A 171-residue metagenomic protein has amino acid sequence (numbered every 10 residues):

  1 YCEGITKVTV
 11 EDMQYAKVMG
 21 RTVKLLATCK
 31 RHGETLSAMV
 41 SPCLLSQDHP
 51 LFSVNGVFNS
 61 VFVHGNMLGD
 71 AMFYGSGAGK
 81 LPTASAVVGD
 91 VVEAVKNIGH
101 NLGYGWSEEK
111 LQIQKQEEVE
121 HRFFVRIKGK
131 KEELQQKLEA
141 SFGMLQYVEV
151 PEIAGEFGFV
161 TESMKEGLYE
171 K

Functional and structural regions predicted by a protein language model:
Y1-S53, F58-S60: Substrate-binding/catalytic subdomain of NAD(P)-dependent oxidoreductase enzymes
G4-E11, F58, A78, P82-G89 (+2 more regions): Conserved active-site and cofactor/substrate-binding residues in soluble primary-metabolism enzymes
T22-A38, A78-S85, K115-R122, E152: Charged, low-complexity, helix/coiled-coil-prone segments
T35-S37, F58-S60, L68, E120-F124 (+1 more regions): Active-site lining segments that contact anionic ligands and/or coordinate catalytic metals
C43-S46, M67-G69, G77-K80, K130-E132 (+1 more regions): Short, glycine-/Ser/Thr-/acidic-enriched flexible segments
P50-G105, L111-E120: ATP-dependent carboxylate/acyl-activation modules
V91-K171: A conserved regulatory-domain signal marking ACT and ACT-like small-molecule sensing domains and adjacent regulatory
